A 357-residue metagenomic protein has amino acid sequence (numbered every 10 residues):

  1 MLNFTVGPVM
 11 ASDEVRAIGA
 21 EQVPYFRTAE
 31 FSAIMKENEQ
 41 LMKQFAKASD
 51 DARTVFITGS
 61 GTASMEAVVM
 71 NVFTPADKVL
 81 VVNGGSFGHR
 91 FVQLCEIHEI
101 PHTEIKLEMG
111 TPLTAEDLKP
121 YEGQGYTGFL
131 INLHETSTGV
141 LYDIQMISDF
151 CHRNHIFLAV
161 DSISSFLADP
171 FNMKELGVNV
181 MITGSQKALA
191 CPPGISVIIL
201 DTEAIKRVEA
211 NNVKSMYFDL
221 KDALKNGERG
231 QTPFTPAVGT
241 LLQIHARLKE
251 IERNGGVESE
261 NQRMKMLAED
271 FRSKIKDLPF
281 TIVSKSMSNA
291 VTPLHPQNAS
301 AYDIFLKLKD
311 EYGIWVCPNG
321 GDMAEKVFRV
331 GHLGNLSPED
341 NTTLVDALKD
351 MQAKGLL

Functional and structural regions predicted by a protein language model:
M1, D322, K326-L357: PLP-dependent enzyme catalytic core of the Aspartate aminotransferase-like
M1-T58: A glycine-/small-polar-enriched, mobile loop at the entrance of the PLP active site in fold-type I
M10-A11, Q186-D270: Active-site C-terminal subdomain of aminotransferase-like
D51-L80, G84, G88-V92: Conserved beta-loop-alpha segment that forms the PLP phosphate-binding cup at the N-terminus of a helix
P112-L167: Active-site phosphate-binding strand-loop segment of PLP-dependent enzymes
K174-Q186: Conserved active-site segment immediately N-terminal to the catalytic lysine that forms the internal aldimine
F280-E311: Conserved PLP-binding catalytic core of the aspartate aminotransferase-like
